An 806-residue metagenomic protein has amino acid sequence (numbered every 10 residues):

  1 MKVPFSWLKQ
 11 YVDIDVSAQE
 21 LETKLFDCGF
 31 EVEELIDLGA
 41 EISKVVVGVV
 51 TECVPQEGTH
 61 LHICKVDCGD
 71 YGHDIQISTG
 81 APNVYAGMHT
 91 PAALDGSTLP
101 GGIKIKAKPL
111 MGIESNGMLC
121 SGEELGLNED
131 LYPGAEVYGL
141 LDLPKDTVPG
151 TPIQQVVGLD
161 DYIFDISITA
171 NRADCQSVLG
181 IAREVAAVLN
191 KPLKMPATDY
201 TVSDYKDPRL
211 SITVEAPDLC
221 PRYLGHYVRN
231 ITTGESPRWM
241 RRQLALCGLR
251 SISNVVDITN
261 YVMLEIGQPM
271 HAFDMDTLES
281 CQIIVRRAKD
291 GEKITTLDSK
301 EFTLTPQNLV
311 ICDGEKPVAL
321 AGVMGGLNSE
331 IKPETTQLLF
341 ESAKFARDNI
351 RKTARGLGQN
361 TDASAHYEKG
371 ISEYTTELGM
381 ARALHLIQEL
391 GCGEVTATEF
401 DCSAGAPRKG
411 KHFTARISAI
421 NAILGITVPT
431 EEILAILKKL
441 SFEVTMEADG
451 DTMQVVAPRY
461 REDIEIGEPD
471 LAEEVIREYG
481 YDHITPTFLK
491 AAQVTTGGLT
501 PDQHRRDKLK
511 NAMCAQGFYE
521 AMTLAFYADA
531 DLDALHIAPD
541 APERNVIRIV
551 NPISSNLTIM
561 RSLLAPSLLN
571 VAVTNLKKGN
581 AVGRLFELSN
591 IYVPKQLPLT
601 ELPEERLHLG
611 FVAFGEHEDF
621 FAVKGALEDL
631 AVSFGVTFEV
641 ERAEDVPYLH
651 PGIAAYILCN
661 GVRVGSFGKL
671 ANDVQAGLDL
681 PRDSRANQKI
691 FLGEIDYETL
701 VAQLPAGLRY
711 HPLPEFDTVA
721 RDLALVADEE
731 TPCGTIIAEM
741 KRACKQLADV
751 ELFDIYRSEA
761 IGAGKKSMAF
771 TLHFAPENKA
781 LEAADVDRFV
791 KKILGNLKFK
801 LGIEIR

Functional and structural regions predicted by a protein language model:
M1-V202, K206, L339, G356-G358 (+5 more regions): Phosphate-backbone binding interfaces of nucleic-acid-interacting proteins
K2, E20-T23, K439-F442, A448 (+3 more regions): A carboxyl-terminal module marker
F5, T23, P55, L189 (+2 more regions): Glycine/proline-enriched, intrinsically flexible loops and inter-domain linkers
G39-S43, Y200-D204, Q493-V494, G498 (+3 more regions): Beta-rich nucleic-acid/ligand-interaction surfaces
V47-I77, R242, L246, T259-N328: Conserved mixed alpha/beta core segments that line enzyme active sites in large multi-domain catalysts
E114-L140, Q154, Y162, I311-K409 (+3 more regions): Mobile "lid/hinge" segments at catalytic clefts and subdomain interfaces of large enzymes
G180, F413-A581, R721, H773-A775 (+1 more regions): Extended, well-folded interaction surfaces typified by the phenylalanyl-tRNA synthetase beta subunit core
L189-V214, G391-I420: Terminal amphipathic helices with adjacent charged low-complexity linkers/tails
